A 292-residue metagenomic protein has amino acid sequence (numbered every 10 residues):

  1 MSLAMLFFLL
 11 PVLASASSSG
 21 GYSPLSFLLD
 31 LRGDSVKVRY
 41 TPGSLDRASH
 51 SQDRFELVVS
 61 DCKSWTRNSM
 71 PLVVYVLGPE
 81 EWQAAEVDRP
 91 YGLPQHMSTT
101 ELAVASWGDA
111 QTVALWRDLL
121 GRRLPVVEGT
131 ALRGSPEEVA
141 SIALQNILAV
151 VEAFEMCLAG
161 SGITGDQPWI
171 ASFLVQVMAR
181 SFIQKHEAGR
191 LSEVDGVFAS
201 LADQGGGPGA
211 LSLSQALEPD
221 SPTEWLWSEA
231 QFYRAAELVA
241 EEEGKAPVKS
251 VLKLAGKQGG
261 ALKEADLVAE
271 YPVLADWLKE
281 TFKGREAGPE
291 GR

Functional and structural regions predicted by a protein language model:
S2-V12: Bacterial N-terminal signal peptides
A14-S18: Boundary at the C-terminal end of the N-terminal hydrophobic targeting segment
D30-V150: Juxtacatalytic substrate-recognition/specificity segment
C62-G78, G160-W169, R190-V194, P247-K253: Surface-exposed patches in mature extracellular/periplasmic domains of secreted proteins
I142-E152, S200-S212: A structural motif
N146-I163, S172, Q176, R180: Active-site recognition of the HExxH zinc-binding catalytic motif
D166-G206, V273-W277: Post-HExxH zinc-binding segment in Zn-dependent metallohydrolases
G209-R292: Pan-zinc metallopeptidase signature
